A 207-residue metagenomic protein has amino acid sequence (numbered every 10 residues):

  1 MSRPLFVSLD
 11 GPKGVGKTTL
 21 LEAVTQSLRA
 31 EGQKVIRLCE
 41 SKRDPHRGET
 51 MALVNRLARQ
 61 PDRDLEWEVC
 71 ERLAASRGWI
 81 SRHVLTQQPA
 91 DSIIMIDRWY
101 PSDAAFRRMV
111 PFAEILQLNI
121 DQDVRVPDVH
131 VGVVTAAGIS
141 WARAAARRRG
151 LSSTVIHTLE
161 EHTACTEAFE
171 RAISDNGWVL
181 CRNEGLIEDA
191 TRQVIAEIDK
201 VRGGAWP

Functional and structural regions predicted by a protein language model:
L9: Hydrophobic anchor at the beta1->P-loop junction of P-loop NTPases
P12: P-loop (Walker A) phosphate-binding loop of NTP-binding proteins
V15: ATP-binding Walker
T18: Walker A/P-loop
T25, A142-P207: NTP-dependent small-molecule kinase module
E40-E114: ATP-dependent small-molecule kinase phosphotransfer cores that center on conserved nucleotide phosphate-binding segments
D103-A168: A glycine- and Lys/Arg-enriched "phosphate-lid" helix/loop adjacent to the NTP-binding pocket of small-molecule kinases
